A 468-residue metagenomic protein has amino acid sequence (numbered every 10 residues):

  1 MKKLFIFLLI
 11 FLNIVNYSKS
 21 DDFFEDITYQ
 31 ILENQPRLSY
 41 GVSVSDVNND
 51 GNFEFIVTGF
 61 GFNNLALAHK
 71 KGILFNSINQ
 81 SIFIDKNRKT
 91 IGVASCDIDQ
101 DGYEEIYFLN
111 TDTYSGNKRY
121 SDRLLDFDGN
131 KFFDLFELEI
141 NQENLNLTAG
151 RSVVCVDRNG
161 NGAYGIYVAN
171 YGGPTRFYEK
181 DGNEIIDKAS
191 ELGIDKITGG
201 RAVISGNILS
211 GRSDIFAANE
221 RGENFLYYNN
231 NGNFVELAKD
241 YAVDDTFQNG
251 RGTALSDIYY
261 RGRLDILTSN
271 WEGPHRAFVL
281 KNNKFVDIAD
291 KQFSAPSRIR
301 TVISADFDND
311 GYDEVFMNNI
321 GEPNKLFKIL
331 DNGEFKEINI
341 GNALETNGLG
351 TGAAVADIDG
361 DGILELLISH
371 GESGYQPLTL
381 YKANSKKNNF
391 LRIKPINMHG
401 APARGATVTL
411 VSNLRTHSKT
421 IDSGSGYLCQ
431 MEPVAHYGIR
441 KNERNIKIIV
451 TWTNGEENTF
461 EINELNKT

Functional and structural regions predicted by a protein language model:
L4-L12: Sec-dependent N-terminal signal peptides
K19-R37, A68-R88, L125-T148, I166 (+7 more regions): Blade-edge motifs of beta-propeller repeat domains
Y29-E33, E334, N339-T468: Gly/Ser/Thr/Pro-enriched helix-cap/hinge segments flanking short amphipathic alpha-helices
Q30-F62: Beta-strand-rich domains and repeat architectures in extracellular enzymes and scaffolds, especially beta-propellers
S39-N49, T90-Q100, G150-G160, G200-D214 (+4 more regions): Beta-propeller blade termini
N49-T58, Q100-L109, G160-A169, S210-A218 (+3 more regions): Acidic/hydrophobic-patterned starts of short beta strands in beta-sheet-rich repeat architectures
G61-F62, S115-Y120, N170-G173, N219-G222 (+3 more regions): Short, solvent-exposed loop/turn segments at conserved positions within beta-propeller repeat blades
I84-L138, N144, V154, I166-Y167: A generic tandem-repeat structural signature
